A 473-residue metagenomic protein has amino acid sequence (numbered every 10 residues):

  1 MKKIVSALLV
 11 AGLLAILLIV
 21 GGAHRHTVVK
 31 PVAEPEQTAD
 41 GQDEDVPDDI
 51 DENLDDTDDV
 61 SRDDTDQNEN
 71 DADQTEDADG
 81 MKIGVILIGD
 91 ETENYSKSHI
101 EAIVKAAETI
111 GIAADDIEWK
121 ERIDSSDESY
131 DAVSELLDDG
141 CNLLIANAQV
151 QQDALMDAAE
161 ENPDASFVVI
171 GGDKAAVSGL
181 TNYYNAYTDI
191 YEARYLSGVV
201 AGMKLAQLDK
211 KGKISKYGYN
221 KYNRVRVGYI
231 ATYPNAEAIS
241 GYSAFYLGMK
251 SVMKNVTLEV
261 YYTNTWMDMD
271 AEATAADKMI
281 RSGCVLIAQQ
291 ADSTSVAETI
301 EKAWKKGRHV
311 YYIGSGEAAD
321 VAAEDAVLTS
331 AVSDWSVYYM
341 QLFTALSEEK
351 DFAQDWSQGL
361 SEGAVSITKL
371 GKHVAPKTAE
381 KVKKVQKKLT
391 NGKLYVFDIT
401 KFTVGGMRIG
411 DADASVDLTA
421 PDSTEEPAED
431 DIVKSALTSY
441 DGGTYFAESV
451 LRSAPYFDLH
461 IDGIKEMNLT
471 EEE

Functional and structural regions predicted by a protein language model:
M1-N53, T57-N68, T75: Gram-positive cell-envelope targeting signals
D40-E473: A residue-level marker of the well-folded mature domains of exported/periplasmic proteins
